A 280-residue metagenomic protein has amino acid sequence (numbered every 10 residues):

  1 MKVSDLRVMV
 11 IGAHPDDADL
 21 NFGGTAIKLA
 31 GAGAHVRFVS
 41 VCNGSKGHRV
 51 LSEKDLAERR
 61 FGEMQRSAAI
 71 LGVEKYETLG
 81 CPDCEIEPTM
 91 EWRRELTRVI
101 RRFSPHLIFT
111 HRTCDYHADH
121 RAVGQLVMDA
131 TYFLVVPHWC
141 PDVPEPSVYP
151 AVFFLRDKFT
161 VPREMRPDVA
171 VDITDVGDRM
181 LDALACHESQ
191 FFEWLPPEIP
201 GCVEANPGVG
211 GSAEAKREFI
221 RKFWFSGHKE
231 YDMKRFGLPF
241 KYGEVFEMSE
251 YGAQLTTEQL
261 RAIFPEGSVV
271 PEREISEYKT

Functional and structural regions predicted by a protein language model:
M1-F103, F133: Active-site rim/loop-helix segments in enzyme catalytic domains that contact anionic ligands
K2-L6, C140-P141, P146-V148, P162-R163 (+1 more regions): C-terminal accessory domains and tails appended to enzymatic cores
R37, Q65, I70-D157, M165-R166: Internal alpha/beta domain cores that form substrate/cofactor-binding pockets in large enzymes and binding proteins
N43-S45, D83-E85, F159, G177 (+1 more regions): Residue-level detector of flexible, active-site-proximal loop/helix-junction positions within diverse enzyme catalytic
H48-L51, R163-P167: Short acidic, glycine/proline-rich loop/turn micro-motifs
K54, E58, R121, Q125 (+1 more regions): Short, conserved loop/turn and helix-capping segments at secondary-structure boundaries that abut family-defining
E63, L126, A130, R179-C186: Amphipathic alpha-helical segments that form well-ordered structural scaffolds and often line/cohere around active
